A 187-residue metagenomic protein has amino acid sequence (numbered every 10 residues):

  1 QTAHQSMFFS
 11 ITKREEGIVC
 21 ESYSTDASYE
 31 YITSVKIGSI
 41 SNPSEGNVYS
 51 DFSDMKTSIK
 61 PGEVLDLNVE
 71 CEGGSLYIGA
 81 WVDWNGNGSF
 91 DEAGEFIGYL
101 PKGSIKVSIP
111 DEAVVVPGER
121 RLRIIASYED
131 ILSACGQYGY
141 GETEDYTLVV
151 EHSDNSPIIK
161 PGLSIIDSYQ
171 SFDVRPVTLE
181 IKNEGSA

Functional and structural regions predicted by a protein language model:
Q1, F8-E15: Elongated, non-catalytic scaffold/linker segments and compositionally distinctive motifs
Q1-A3, G86-N87: Acidic, turn/loop-rich segments in luminal/extracellular domains of secretory-pathway and cell-surface proteins
T2-M7, G141-D145: Extracellular and select intracellular beta-sandwich modules with Ser/Thr-enriched, small-residue motifs on
H4-F9, S133-G136: Edge beta-strands of extracellular beta-sandwich domains
R14-D154: A broad "non-catalytic interaction surface" signal
K56-P61, D154-S186: Beta-sheet-dominated interaction scaffolds and their linkers
L76-A80, V177, A187: Short beta-strand/loop motifs in extracellular/secreted proteins, especially within beta-sandwich accessory domains
